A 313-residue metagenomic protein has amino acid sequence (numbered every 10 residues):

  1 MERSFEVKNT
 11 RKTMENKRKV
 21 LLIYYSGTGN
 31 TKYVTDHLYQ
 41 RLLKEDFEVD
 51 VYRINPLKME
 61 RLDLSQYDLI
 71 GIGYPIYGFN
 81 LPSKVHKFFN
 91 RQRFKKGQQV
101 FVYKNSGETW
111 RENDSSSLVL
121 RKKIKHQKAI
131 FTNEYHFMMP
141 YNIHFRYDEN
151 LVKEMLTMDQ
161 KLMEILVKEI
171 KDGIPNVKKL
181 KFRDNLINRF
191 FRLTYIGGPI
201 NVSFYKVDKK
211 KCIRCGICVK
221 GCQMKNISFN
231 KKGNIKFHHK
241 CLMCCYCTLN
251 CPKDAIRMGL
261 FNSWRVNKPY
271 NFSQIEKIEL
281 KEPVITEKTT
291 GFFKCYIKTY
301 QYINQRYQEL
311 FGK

Functional and structural regions predicted by a protein language model:
F5, T10-V20, N30-V34, R41-R53 (+3 more regions): FMN-binding flavodoxin-like domain, especially the glycine-rich phosphate-binding loop
L22-Y24: Local sequence-structure signature of Cys/Sec-based thiol-disulfide redox active-site neighborhoods
D50-L57, K232: Short gly/ser/thr-rich secondary-structure transition/capping motifs
K58-L64: Structural motif
L186-C215, V219-Q223: A mid-sequence, solvent-exposed acidic-amphipathic segment
V207, I213, I217-K236, Y246-W264: Iron-sulfur cluster-binding cysteine motifs and their immediate structural context in ferredoxin-like electron-transfer
